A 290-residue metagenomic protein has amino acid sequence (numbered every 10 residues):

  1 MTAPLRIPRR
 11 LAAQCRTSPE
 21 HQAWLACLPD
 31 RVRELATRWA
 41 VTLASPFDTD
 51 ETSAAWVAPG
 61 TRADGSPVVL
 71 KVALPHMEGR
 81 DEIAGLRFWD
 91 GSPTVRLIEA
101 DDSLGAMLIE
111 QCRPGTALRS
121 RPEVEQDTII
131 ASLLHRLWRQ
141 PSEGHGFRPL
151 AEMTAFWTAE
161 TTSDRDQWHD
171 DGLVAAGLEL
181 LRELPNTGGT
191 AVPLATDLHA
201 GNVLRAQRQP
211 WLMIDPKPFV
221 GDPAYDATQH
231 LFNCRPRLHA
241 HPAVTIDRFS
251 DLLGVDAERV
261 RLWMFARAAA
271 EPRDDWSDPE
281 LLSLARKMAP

Functional and structural regions predicted by a protein language model:
M1-T94, A206-P210, K287-P290: Conserved NTP-binding catalytic cores of kinases and kinase-like/nucleotidyltransferase enzymes across multiple kinase
T2-R6, R10, T116-G172, A191 (+1 more regions): A cross-family kinase active-site recognition segment
R16-P19, C27, S163-D164, W168 (+2 more regions): ATP/Mg2+ or Mg2+-diphosphate-binding catalytic cores that bind nucleotide phosphates or diphosphates via glycine-rich
W24-E34, S142-T196, A206, D251: An alpha-helical support segment within catalytic cores of ATP-dependent transferases
A26-P29, D64-L108, C112, T116-L137 (+1 more regions): A conserved alpha-helical element in kinase catalytic cores
F47, E51-R62, V69-L70, L97 (+1 more regions): Active-site acidic catalytic loop and adjacent metal/ATP-binding pocket of ATP-dependent phosphoryl transfer enzymes
R205-E258: Active-site Asp-x-Gly
W263-M264: Short alpha-helical scaffolding segments that buttress acidic/His motifs in well-ordered protein cores
